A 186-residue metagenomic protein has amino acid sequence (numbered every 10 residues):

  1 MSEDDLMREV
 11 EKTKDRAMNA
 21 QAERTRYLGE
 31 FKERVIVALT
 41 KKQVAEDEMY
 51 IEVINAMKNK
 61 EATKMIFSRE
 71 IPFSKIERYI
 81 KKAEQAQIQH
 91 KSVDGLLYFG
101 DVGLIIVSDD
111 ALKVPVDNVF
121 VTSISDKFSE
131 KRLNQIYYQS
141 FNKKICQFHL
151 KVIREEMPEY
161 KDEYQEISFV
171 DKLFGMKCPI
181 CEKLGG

Functional and structural regions predicted by a protein language model:
M1-D47: Short, compositionally biased "basic patch" segments
E3-D4, R16, P115-F148: Ser/Thr/Gly-rich flexible loops in soluble cytosolic domains mediating phosphotransfer, phosphorylation
E23, E48-V53, K75: Well-ordered alpha-helical segments embedded in enzymatic catalytic cores
K58, E77-I80, E84: Anion (oxyanion) recognition and catalysis
K58-M65: Short, surface-exposed connector motifs at secondary-structure boundaries
R69-K75: Acidic, metal-coordinating catalytic cores used for nucleic-acid/nucleotide bond scission and strand-transfer chemistry
K82-N134: Short basic, glycine-rich beta-strand/loop surfaces that mediate nucleic-acid
Y137-G186: Charge-patterned, long linear interaction tracts outside catalytic cores
